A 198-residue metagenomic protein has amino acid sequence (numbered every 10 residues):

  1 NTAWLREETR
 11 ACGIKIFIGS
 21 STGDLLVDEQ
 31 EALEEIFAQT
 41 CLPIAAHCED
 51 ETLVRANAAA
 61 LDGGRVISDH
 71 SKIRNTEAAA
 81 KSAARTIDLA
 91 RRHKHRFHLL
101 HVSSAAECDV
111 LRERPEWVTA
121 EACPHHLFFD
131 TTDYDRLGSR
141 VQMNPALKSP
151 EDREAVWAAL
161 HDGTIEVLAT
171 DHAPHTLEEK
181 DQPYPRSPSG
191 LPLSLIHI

Functional and structural regions predicted by a protein language model:
T2-L168: Histidine/acidic residue-rich metal-binding segments in metalloenzymes
I67-D69, K180-Y184: Glycine/charged-rich beta-loop-alpha catalytic/anionic-binding loops adjacent to active sites
I73-E77, R186-L191: A short glycine-threonine-serine/GTX helix/turn-capping micro-motif
V141-Q142, Q182-P188: Short beta-alpha connecting loops at secondary-structure transitions that line or flank enzyme active sites
S149, L191-S194: Short amphipathic alpha-helix initiation/capping segments at coil-to-helix junctions
D171: Conserved, mostly hydrophobic/aromatic
I196-I198: Conserved small/polar residues in nucleotide/adenosyl-binding loops
